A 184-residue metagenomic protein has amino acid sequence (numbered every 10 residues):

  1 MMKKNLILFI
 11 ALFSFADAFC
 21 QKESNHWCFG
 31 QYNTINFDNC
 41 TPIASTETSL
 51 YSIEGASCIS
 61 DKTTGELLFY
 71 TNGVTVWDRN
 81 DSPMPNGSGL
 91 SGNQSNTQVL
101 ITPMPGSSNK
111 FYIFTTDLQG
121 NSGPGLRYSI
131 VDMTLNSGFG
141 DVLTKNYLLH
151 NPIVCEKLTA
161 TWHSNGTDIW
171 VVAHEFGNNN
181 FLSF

Functional and structural regions predicted by a protein language model:
M1-N25: Bacterial Sec-dependent N-terminal signal peptides
A11, A18, S49, M104 (+1 more regions): Sterically constrained small-residue positions within well-ordered secondary structures of folded domains
Q21-T97, T102-G106, T116-G140: Beta-propeller domains
T64-G65, S108, G166-I169: Conserved loop/turn motif of beta-propeller repeat scaffolds
F111-I113, V171: Hydrophobic beta-strand positions that form the internal "hydrophobic ladder" of WD40/Gbeta-like beta-propeller blades
L118-W170: Asp-box/WD-like beta-propeller blade repeats and closely related beta-sheet repeat scaffolds
N165-F184: Beta-propeller domains
